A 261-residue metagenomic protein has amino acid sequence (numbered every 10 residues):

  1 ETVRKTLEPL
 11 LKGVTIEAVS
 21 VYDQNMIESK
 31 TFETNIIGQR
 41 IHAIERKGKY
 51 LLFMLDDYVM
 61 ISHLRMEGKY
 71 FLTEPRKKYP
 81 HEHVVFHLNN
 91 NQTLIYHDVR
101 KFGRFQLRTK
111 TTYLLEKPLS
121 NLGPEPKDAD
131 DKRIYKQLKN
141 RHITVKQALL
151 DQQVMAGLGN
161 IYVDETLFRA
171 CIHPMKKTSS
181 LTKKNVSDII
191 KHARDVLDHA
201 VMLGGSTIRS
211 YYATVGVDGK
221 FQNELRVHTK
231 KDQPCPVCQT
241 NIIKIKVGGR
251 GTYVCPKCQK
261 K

Functional and structural regions predicted by a protein language model:
E1-P118, K127, P256-K261: Acidic, proline/glycine-enriched N-terminal capping motif
T15-N35, E45, Q137-K261: Basic, nucleic-acid-binding surfaces and adjacent catalytic neighborhoods in DNA/RNA-processing proteins
R65, Q106, Y113, K117 (+5 more regions): Generic signal for short, ordered secondary-structure residues within or immediately flanking folded domains
D98, A129-D130, T144, D151: Poly-acidic low-complexity segments
K117-K139, V145: S-adenosyl-L-methionine/SAH cofactor-binding core of RNA-modifying enzymes
